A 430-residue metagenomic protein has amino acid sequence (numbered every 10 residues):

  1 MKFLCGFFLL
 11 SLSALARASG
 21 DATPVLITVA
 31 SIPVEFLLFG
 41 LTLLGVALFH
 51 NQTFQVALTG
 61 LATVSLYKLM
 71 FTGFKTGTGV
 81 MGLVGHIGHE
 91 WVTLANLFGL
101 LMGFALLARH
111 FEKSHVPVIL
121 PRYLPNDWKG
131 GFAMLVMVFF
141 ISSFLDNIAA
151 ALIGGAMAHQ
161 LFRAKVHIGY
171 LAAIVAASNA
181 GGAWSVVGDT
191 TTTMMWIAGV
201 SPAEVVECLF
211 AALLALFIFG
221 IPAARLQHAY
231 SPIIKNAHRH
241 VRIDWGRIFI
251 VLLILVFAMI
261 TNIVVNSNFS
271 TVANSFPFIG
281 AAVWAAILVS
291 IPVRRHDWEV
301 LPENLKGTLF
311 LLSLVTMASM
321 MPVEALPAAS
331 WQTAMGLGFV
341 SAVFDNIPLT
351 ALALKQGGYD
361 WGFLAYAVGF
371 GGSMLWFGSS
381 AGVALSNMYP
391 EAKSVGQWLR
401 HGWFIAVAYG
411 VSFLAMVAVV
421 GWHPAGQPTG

Functional and structural regions predicted by a protein language model:
M1-S19: N-terminal secretory/membrane targeting signals
T23-S31, L48-T53, G79-L97, S201-A211 (+5 more regions): Interfacial loop-to-helix junctions that mark the boundaries of transmembrane helices in multi-pass membrane
I32-L44, H50-T78, L94-L106, R247-F257 (+2 more regions): Hydrophobic mid-bilayer segments of alpha-helices in multi-pass membrane transport proteins, especially secondary
G85-H115, L135-S143, R295-W331, M335: Core transmembrane alpha-helical segments of multi-pass membrane transporters/permeases
L107, K113-V116, A164-I168, A172 (+4 more regions): Juxtamembrane and boundary regions of transmembrane helices in multi-pass small-molecule transporters and channels
K129-A183, M194-A198, A351-Y366, E391-S394 (+1 more regions): Hydrophobic transmembrane alpha-helices that form the pore/transport pathway of multi-pass ion and small-solute
L216-I287, G430: Long, contiguous bundles of hydrophobic transmembrane helices that form the permeation core of multi-pass
I254-Y359: Transmembrane helical segments that form the transport core of multi-pass membrane transport proteins
